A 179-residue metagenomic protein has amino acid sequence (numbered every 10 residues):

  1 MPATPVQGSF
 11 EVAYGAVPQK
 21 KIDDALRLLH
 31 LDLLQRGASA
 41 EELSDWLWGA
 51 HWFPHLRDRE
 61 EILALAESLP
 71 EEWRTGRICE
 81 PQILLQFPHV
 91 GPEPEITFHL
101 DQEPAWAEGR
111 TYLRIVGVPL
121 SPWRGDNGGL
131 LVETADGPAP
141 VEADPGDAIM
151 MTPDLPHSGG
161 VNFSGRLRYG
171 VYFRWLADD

Functional and structural regions predicted by a protein language model:
M1-G76: N-terminal auxiliary "cap/dimerization" subdomain that precedes the catalytic jelly-roll/cupin core of mononuclear
P70, L120, L155, W175-A177: Short beta-strand segments enriched in hydrophobic/aromatic residues within well-folded beta-rich domains
E72-H89: Active-site cores enriched in adjacent His and Asp/Glu residues with nearby glycine-rich loops that coordinate divalent
P81, G128, Y169-V171: Extracytoplasmic/periplasmic beta-strand context in beta-sandwich domains, especially the cupredoxin/COX2 CuA-binding
V90-A148, G160, R166: Catalytic core of non-heme Fe(II) oxygenases with the double-stranded beta-helix
I115-V118, G165-D179: A short hydrophobic beta-strand segment most commonly corresponding to one strand of the jelly-roll/cupin
D154-L155, G160: Short, surface-exposed secondary-structure boundary micro-motifs
